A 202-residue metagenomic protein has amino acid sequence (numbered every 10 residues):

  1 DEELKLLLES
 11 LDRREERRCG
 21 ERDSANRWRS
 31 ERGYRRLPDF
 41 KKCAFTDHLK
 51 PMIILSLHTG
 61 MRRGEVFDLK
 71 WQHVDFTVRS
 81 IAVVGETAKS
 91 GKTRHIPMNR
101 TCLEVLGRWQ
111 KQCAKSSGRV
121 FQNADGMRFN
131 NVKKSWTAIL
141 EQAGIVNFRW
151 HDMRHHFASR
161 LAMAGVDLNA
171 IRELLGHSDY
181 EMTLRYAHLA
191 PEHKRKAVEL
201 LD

Functional and structural regions predicted by a protein language model:
D1, A88-R108, S117-A138, R149: C-terminal catalytic core of Y-nucleophile DNA break-rejoin enzymes
D1-R63, F67, T77, A88-K92 (+2 more regions): Basic, Lys/Arg- and aromatic-enriched nucleic-acid-binding interface segment
L7-S10, R94-P97, E104, R108 (+3 more regions): DNA/chromatin major-groove-contacting recognition/catalytic segments
T46-P51, M127, V146-A164: Short basic/aromatic active-site micro-motif
L55-S56, L69, R160-L161, L174 (+1 more regions): Short alpha-helical segment immediately N-terminal to, or the first helix within, an HTH/HTH-like DNA-binding domain
H73-S80, V146-N147, V166-R185, K196: Short, polar N-cap/turn motifs at the start of nucleic acid-interacting alpha helices
V83-G91, L103, L175, D179-L200: Catalytic-site neighborhood detector that most strongly recognizes the C-terminal catalytic loop/helix of tyrosine
